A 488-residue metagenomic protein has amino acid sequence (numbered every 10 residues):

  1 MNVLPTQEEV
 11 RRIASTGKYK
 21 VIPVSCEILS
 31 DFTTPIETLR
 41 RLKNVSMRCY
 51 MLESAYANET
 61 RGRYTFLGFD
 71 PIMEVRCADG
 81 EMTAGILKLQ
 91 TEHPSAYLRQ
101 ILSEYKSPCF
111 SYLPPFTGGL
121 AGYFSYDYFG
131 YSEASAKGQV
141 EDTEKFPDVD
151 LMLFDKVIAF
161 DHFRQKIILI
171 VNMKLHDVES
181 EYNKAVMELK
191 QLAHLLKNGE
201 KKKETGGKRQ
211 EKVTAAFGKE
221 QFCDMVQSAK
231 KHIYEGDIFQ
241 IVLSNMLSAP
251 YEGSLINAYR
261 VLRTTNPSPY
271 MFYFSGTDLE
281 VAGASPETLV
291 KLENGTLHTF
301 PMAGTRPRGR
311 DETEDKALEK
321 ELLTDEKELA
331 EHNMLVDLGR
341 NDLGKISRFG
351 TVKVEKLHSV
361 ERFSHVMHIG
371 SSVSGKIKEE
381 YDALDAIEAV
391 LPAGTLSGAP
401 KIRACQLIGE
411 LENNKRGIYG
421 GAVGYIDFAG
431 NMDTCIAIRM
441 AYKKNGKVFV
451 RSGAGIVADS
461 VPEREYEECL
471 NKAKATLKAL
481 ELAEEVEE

Functional and structural regions predicted by a protein language model:
M1-E488: Extended alpha-helical targeting/anchoring segments, especially N-terminal organellar/secretory targeting helices
